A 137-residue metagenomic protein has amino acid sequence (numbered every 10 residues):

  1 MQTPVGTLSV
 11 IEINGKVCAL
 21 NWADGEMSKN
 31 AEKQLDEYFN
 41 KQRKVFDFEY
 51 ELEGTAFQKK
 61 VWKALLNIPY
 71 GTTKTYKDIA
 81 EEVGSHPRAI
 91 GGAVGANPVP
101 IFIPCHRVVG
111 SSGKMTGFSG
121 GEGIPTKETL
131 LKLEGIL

Functional and structural regions predicted by a protein language model:
M1-S85, L133-L137: Basic nucleic-acid-binding alpha-helical/helix-turn surface characteristic of O6-alkylguanine DNA
L65, C105-H106, L130: Structural signal for hydrophobic
G95: Residue-level detection of the helix-turn-helix DNA-binding "recognition helix"
P98: Acidic, glycine-rich catalytic loops of TOPRIM or P-loop NTPase phosphate-binding modules used across DNA replication
I101-G110: Short Lys/Arg-enriched helix C-cap and helix-to-coil transition segments that create basic nucleic-acid-contact patches
K114-L137: …primarily DNA-binding HTH/wHTH and HhH modules…
